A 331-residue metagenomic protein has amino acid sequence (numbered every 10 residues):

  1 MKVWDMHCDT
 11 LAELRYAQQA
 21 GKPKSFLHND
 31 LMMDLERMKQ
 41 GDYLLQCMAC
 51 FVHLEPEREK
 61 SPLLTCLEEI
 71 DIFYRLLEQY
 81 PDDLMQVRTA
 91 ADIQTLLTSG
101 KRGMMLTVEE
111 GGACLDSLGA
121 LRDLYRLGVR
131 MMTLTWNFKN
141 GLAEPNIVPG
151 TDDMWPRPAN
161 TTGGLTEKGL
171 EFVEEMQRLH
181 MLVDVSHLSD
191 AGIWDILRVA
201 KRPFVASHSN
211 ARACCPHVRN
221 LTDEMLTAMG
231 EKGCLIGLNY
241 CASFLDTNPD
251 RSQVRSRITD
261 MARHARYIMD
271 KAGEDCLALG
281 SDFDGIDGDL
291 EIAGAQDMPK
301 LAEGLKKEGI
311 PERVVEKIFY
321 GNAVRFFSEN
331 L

Functional and structural regions predicted by a protein language model:
M1-P249, T259-A262, R266-M269, C276 (+3 more regions): Extended, charged catalytic domains and RNA/DNA-binding interfaces, predominantly in divalent-metal-using enzymes
R58-S61, D250-V254, D287-I292: Second-shell loop/turn segments in exported
D195, A278-L279, E316-Y320: Beta-strand segments within the central parallel beta-sheet cores of soluble alpha/beta enzyme folds
N239-Y240, K271-A295: Short acidic/histidine-rich active-site segments
A293-L331: Mid-to-C-terminal alpha-helical segments outside catalytic/metal-binding sites
